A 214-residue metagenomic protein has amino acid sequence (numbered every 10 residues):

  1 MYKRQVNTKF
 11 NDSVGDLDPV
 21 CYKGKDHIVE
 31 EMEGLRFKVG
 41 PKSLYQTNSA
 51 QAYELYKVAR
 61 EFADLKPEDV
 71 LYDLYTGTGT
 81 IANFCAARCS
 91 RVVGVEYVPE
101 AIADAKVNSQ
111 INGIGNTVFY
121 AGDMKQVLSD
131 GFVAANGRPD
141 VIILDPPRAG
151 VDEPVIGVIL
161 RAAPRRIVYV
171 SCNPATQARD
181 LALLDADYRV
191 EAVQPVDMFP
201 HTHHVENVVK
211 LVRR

Functional and structural regions predicted by a protein language model:
K3-R214: Rossmann-like S-adenosyl-L-methionine
